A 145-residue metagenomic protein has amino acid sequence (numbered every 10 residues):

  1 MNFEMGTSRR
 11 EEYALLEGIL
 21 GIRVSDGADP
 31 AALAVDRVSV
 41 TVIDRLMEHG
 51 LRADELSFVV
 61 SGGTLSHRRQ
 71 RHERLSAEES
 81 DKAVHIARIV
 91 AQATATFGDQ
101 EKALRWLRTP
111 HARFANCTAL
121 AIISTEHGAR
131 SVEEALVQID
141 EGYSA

Functional and structural regions predicted by a protein language model:
M1-A145: Non-transmembrane "mature" sequence context
